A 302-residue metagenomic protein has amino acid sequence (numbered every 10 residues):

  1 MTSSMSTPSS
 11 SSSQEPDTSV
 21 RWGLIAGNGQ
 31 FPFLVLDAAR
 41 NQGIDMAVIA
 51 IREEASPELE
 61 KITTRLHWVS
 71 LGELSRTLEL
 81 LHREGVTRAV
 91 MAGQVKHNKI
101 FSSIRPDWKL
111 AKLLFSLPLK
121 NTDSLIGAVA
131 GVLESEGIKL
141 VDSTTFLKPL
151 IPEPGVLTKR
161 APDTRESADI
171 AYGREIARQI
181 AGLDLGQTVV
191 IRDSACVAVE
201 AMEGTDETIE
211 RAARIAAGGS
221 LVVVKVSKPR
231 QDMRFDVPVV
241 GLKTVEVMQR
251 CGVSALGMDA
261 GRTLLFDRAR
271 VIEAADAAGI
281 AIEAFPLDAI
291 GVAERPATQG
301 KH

Functional and structural regions predicted by a protein language model:
E15-I51: N-terminal basic/disordered segments at the start of proteins
D17-R21, Q42-M46, T63-T64, E84-T87 (+6 more regions): Short coil/turn connectors at secondary-structure junctions
L24-A26, V48-I49, A89-A92, T122 (+6 more regions): General beta-strand structural signal in soluble alpha/beta enzymes
N28, Q94-H97, A195, K228-P229: Short glycine-rich anion-binding loops that position phosphate/pyrophosphate groups of nucleotides and phosphorylated
A39-N41, L140-V245: Conserved mixed alpha/beta catalytic, RNA-binding, or beta-rich assembly cores of soluble enzyme, regulatory
I51-V86, S103-K112, E207-H302: Feature captures the catalytic cores and cofactor-binding loops of soluble hydro-lyases/lyases that act on carboxylate
R52-E54, Q94-H97, F146: Short glycine-enriched loops at secondary-structure junctions
R105-A161: Hydrophobic alpha-helical segments and helix pairs
